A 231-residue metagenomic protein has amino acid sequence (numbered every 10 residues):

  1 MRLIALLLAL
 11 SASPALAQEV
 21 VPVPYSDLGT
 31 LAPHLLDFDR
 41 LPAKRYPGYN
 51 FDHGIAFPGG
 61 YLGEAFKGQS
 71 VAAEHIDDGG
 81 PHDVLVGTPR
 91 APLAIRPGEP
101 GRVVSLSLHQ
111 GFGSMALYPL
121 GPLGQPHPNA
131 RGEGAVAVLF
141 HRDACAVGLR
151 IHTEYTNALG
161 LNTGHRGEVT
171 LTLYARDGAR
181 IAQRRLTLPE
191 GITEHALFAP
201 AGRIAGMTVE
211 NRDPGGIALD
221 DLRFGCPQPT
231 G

Functional and structural regions predicted by a protein language model:
M1-L7: Sec-dependent signal peptide recognition, specifically the positively charged N-region followed immediately by
L7-L10, F198-A199: Alpha-helix C-terminal capping segments
A12-P14: N-terminal signal peptide c-region/cleavage motif recognized by signal peptidases
Q18-G231: Surface-exposed, well-ordered secondary-structure segments
